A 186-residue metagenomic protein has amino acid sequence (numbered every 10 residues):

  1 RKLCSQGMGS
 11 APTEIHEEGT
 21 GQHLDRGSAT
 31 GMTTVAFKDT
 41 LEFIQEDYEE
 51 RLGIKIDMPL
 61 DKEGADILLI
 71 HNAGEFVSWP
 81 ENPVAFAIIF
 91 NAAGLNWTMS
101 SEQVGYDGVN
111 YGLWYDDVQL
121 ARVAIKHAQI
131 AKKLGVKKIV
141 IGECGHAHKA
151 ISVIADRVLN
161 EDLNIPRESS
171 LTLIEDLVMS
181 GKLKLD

Functional and structural regions predicted by a protein language model:
R1-G142, H146-A147, I154-R157: Iron-sulfur-cluster electron-transfer modules
N160-D186: Short, flexible loop segments at boundaries between secondary-structure elements
